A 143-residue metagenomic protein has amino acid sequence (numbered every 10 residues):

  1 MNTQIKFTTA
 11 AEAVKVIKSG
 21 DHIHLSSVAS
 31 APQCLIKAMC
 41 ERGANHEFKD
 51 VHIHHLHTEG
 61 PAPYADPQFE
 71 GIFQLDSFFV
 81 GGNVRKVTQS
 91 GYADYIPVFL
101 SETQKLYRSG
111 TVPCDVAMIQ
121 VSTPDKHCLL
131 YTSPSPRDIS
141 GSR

Functional and structural regions predicted by a protein language model:
M1-S133: Conserved alpha/beta enzyme-core scaffold
Y131-R143: Single conserved hydrophobic/aromatic residue that forms the stacking wall/gate of nucleotide- or nucleobase-binding
